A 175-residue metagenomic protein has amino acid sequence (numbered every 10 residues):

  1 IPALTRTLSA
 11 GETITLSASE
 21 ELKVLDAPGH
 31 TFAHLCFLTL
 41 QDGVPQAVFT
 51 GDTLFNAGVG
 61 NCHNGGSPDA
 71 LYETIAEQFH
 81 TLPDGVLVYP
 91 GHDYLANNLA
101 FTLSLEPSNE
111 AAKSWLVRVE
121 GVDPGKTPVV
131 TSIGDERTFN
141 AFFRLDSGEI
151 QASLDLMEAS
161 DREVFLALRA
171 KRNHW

Functional and structural regions predicted by a protein language model:
I1, F49, N109-K113: Short hydrophobic/aromatic-enriched beta-strand-loop microsegments
L4-S104: Catalytic core of the metallo-beta-lactamase
E73-L87, Y94-W175: Accessory terminal helices/loops
